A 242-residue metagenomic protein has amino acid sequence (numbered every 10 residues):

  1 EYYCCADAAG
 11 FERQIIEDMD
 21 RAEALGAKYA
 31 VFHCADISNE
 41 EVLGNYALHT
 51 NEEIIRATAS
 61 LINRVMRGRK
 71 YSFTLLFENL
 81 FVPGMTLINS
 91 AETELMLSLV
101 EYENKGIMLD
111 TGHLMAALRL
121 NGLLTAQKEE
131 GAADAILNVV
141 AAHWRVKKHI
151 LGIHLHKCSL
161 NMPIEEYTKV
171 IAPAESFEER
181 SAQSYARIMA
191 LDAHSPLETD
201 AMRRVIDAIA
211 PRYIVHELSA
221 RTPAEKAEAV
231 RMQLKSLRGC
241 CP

Functional and structural regions predicted by a protein language model:
E1-G106: Active-site acidic/histidine proton-transfer and metal-coordination neighborhood in alpha/beta enzyme cores
E12, G26, Y102-L109, M115-P242: Histidine-acidic metal/acid-base catalytic patches
